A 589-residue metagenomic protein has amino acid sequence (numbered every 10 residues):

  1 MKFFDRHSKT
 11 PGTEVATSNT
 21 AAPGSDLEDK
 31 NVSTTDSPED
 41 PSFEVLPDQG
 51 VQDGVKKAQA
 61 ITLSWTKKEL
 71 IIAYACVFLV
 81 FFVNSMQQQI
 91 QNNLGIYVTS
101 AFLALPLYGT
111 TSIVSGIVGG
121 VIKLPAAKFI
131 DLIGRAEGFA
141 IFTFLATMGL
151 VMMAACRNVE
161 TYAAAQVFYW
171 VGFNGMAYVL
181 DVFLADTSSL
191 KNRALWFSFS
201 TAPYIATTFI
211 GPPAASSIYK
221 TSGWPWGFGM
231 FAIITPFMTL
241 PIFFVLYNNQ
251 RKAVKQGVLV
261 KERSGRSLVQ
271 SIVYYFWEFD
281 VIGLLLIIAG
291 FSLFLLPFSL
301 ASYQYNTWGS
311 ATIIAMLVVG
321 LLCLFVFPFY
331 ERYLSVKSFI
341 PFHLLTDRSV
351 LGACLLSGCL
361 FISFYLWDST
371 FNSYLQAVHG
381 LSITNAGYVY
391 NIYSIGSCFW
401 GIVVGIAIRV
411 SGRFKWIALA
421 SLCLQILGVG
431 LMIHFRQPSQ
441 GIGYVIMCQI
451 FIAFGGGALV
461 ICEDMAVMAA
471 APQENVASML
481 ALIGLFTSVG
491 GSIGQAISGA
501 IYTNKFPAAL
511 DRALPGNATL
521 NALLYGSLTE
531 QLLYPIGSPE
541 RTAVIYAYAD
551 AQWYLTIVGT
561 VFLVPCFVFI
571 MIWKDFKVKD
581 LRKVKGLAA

Functional and structural regions predicted by a protein language model:
M1-Q91, S100: Cytosolic juxtamembrane N-terminal segment immediately preceding the first transmembrane helix of multi-pass
K2-D40, E530-A589: Transmembrane-helix exit segments and adjacent C-terminal regions of multi-pass membrane proteins
C76, V80, F139-L145, G149 (+13 more regions): Residue-level signature of the transmembrane alpha-helical cores of Major Facilitator Superfamily-type secondary
C76-L79, M86-Q87, Q91-L94, L103 (+3 more regions): Transmembrane core module of solute transporters
V98-T99, F129-I130, M152, Y162 (+6 more regions): Interfacial helix-cap and linker-helix signal at transmembrane-aqueous boundaries of multi-pass secondary transporters
I122, A126, G134-G138, E160 (+3 more regions): C-terminal module of multi-pass small-molecule transporters
P125-I282: Helix-loop-helix hairpins in multi-pass membrane proteins, especially solute transporters
P225-C354: Hydrophobic transmembrane-helix bundles of small-molecule transporters
